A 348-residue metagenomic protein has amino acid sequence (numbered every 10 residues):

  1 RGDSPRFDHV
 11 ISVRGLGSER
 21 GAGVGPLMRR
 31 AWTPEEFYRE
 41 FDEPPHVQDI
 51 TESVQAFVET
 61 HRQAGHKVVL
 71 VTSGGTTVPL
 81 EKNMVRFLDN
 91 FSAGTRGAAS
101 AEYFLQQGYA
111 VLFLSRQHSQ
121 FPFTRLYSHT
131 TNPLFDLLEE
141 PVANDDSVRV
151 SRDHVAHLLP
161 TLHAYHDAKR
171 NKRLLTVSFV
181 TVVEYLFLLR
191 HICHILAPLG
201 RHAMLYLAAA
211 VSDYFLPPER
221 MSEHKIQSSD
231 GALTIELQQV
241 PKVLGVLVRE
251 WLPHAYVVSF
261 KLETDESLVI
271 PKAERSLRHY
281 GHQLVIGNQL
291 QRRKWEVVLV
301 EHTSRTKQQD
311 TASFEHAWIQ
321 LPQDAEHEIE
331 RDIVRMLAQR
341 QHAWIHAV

Functional and structural regions predicted by a protein language model:
R6-V348: A cross-family phosphate/adenosyl-ligand binding-site feature
